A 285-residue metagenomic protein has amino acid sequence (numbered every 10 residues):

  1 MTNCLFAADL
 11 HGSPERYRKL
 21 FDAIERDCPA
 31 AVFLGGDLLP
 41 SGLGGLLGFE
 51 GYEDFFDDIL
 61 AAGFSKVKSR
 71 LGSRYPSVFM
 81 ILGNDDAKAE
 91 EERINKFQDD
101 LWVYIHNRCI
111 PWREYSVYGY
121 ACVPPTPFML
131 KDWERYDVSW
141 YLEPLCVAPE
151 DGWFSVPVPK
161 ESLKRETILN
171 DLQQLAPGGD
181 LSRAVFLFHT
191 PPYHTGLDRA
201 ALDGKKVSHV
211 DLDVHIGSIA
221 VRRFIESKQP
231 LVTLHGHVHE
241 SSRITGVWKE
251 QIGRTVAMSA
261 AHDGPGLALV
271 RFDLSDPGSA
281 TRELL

Functional and structural regions predicted by a protein language model:
T2-H11, E114-T126, A148-P149, V185-H189 (+2 more regions): Active-site-proximal beta-strand elements of phosphoester/diester hydrolases
F6-D9, V32-D37, S77-D85, V103-N107 (+4 more regions): Active-site neighborhood of phospho(di)ester-bond hydrolases with catalytic His/Asp-centered motifs
A8, L39-D58, P127-E143: Acidic/histidine-rich helix-loop elements that form or flank divalent-metal/phosphate-binding sites at the catalytic
P14-W112, A260: Core catalytic region of metal-dependent phosphoesterases/phosphodiesterases, especially metallo-beta-lactamase-like
L39-V67, P191-V238, I244: Cap/insert and terminal regions of metallo-dependent hydrolase folds
S65-V78, Q174-S182, R223-L231: A structural motif corresponding to the C-terminal end of an alpha-helix and its immediate exit/capping segment
C109-R113, L212, I219-S227, H239-L285: Binuclear metal-dependent phosphoesterase catalytic core
S116-D213: Active-site-proximal loop/helix segment associated with metal-binding centers of metalloenzymes
